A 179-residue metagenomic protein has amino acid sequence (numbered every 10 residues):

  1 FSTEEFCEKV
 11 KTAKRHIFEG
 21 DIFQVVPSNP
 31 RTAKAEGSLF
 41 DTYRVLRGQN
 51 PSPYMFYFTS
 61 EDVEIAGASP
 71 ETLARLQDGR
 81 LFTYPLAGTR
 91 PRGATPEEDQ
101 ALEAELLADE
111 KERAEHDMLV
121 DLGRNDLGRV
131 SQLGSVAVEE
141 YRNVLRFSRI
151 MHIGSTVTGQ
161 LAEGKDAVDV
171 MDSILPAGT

Functional and structural regions predicted by a protein language model:
F1-T179: Extended alpha-helical targeting/anchoring segments, especially N-terminal organellar/secretory targeting helices
